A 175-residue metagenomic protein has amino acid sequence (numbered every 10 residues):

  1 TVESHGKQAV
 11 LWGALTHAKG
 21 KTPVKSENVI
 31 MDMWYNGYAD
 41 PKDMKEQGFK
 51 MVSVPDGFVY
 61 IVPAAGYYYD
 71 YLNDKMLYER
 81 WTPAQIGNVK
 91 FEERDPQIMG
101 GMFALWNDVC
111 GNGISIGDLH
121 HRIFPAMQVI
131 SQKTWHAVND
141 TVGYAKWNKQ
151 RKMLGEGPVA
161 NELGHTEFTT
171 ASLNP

Functional and structural regions predicted by a protein language model:
T1-V10: Substrate-binding cleft of carbohydrate-active enzyme catalytic domains
A9-V29, W34-P175: Flexible, acidic glycine-rich loops studded with aromatic residues
